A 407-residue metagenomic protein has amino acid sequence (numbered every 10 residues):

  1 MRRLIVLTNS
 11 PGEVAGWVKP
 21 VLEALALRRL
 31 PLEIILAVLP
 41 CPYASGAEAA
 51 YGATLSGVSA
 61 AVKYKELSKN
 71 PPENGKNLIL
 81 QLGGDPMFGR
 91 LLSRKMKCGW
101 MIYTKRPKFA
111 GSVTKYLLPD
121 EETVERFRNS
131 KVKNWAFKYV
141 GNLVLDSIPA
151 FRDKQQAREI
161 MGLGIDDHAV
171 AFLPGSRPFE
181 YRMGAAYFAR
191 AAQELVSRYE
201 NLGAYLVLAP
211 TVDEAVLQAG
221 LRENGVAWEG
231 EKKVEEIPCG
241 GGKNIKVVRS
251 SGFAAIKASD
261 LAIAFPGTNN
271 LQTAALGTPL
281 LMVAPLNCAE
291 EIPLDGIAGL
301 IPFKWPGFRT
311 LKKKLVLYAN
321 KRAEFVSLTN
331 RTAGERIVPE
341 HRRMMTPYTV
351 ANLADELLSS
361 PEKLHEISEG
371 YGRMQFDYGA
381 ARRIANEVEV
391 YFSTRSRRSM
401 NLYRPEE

Functional and structural regions predicted by a protein language model:
M1-E407: Nucleotide-activated sugar donor-binding and catalytic core shared by glycosyltransferases and related lipid-linked
